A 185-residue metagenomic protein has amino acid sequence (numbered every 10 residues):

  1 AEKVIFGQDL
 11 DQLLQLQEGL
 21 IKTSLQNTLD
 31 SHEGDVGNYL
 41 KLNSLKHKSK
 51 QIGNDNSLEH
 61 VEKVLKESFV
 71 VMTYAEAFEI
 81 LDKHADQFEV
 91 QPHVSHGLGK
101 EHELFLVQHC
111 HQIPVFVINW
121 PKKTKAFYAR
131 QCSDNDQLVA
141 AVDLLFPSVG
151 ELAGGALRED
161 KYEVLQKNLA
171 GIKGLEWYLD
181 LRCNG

Functional and structural regions predicted by a protein language model:
A1-G185: Class II aminoacyl-tRNA synthetase catalytic cores and aaRS-like
